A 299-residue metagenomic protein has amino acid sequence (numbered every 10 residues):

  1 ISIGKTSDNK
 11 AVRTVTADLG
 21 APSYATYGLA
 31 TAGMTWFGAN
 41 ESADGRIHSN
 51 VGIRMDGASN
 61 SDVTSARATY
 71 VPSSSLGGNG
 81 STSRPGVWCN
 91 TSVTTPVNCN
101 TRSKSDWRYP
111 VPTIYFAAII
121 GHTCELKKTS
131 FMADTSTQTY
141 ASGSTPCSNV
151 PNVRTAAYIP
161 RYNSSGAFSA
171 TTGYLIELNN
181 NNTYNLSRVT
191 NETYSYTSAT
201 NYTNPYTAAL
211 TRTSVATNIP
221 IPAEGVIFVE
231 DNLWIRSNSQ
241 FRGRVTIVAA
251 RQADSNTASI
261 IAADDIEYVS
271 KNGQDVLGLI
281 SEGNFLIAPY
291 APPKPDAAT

Functional and structural regions predicted by a protein language model:
I1-Y27: Terminal alpha-helical segments
T31-T299: C-terminal globular interaction/adhesion domains in large, modular proteins
